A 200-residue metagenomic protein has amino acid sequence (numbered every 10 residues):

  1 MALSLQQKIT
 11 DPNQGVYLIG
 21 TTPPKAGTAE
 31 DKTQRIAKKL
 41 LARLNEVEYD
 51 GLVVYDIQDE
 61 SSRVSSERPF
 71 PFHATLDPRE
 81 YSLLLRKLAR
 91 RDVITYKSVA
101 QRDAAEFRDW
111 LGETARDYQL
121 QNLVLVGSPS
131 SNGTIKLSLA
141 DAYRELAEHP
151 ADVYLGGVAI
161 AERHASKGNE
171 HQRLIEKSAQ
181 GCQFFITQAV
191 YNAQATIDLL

Functional and structural regions predicted by a protein language model:
A2-N169: Active-site beta->alpha loop and helix N-cap motifs at the rims of alpha/beta catalytic domains
I94-K97, F184-A189: Short catalytic-loop micro-motif centered on adjacent basic/acidic residues
G133-T134, T196-L200: C-terminal helical cap(s) of enzyme catalytic domains, especially alpha/beta-barrels
E162-H164, Y191-A195: Short, catalytically relevant binding-site loops at active-site mouths
F184-F185, A193, I197-D198: A long, hydrophobic alpha-helical segment
